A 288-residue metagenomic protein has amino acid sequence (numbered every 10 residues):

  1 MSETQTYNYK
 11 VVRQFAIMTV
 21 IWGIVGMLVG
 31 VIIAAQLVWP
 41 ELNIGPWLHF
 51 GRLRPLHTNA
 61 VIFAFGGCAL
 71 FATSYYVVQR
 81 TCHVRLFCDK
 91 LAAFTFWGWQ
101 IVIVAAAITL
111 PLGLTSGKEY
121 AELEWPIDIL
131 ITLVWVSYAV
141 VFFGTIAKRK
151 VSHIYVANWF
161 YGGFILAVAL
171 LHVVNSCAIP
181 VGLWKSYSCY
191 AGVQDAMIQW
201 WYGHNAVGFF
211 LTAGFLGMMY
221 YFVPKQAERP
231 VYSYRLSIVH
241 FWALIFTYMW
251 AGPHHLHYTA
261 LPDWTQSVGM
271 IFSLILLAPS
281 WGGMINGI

Functional and structural regions predicted by a protein language model:
M1-Q14: Cytosolic juxtamembrane amphipathic/interface segments immediately preceding and feeding into a transmembrane helix
R13-L114, W125-I146, N158-L183, W200-Q226 (+2 more regions): Hydrophobic cores of alpha-helical transmembrane segments in multi-pass integral membrane proteins
K148-K150, R229: Alpha-helical transmembrane bundle and helix-membrane interface signal in multi-pass integral membrane proteins
G182, S186, Y190: Extracellular/oxidizing-compartment recognition motifs
C189-I198: Active-site-proximal inter-transmembrane loops
V193, Q266-M270: Surface-exposed beta-loop-beta
